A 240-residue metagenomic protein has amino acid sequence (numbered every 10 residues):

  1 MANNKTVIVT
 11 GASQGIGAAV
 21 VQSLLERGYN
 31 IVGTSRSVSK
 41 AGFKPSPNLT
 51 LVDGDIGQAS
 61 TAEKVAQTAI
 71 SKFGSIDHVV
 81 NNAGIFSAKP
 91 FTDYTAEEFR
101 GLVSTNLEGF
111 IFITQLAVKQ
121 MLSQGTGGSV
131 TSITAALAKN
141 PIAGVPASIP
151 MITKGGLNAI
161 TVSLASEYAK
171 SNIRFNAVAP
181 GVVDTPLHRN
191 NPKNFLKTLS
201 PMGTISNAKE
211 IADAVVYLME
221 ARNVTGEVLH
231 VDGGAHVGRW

Functional and structural regions predicted by a protein language model:
N4-K5, S75-I76, M121-A135, K170-I173 (+1 more regions): Active-site loop of short-chain dehydrogenase/reductase
S13-Q14: Conserved glycine-rich cofactor-binding loop
N82-S87, G234: Conserved NAD(P)H cofactor-binding loop of Rossmann-fold oxidoreductase domains
P90-F91, E98-V103, L196: Substrate-binding pocket helix/loop in short-chain dehydrogenase/reductase
T114, T153, T161: Active-site helix of classical SDR
K119, V162, S166-K170: Alpha-helical segment proximal to the catalytic Tyr-Lys
I173, A208-V231, H236: C-terminal substrate-recognition "lid" of short-chain dehydrogenase/reductases
